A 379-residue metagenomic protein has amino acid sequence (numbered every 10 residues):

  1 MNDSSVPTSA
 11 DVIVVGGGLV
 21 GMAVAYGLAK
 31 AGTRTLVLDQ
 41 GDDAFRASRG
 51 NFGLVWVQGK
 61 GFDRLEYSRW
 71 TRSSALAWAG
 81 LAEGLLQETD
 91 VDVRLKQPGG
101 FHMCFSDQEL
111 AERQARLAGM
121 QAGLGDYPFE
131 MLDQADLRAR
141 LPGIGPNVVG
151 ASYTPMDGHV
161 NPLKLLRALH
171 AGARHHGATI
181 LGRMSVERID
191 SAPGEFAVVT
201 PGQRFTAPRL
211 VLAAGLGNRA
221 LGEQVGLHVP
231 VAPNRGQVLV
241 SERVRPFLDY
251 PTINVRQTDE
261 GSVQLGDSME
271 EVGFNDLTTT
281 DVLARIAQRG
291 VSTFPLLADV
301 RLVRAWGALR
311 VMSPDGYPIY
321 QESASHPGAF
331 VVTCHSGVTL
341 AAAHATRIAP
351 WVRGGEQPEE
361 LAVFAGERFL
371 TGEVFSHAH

Functional and structural regions predicted by a protein language model:
V6-V20: Beta1/beta-strand and adjacent pyrophosphate-binding region of the FAD-binding site in flavoprotein oxidoreductases
A29-G50: Glycine-rich FAD pyrophosphate-binding loop
F45, Q203-F247: Central helical "cap/lid" subdomain
G53-D136, R289-V291: Dinucleotide-binding Rossmann-like beta1-alpha1 core, especially the glycine-rich loop that anchors the ADP
R69-R72, F105-E112, Y153-A171, L277-D281: Short beta-strand to alpha-helix junction loop
S152-F196, T200-P201, F205: Helical element adjacent to the flavin cofactor pocket in flavoenzyme catalytic cores
E242-A329: Active-site lid/adjacent beta-loop-alpha segment flanking the redox-cofactor pocket in flavoenzymes
F294-H379: C-terminal catalytic lobe of FAD-dependent flavoproteins
